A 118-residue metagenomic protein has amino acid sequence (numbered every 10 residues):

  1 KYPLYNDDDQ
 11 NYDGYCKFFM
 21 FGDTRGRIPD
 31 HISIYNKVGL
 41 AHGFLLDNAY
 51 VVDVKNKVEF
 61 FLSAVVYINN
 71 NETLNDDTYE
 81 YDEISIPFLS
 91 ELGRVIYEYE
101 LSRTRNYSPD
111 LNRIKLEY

Functional and structural regions predicted by a protein language model:
K1-Y118: Structured C-terminal helix/loop/strand segments within mature extracytoplasmic catalytic/sensor domains
